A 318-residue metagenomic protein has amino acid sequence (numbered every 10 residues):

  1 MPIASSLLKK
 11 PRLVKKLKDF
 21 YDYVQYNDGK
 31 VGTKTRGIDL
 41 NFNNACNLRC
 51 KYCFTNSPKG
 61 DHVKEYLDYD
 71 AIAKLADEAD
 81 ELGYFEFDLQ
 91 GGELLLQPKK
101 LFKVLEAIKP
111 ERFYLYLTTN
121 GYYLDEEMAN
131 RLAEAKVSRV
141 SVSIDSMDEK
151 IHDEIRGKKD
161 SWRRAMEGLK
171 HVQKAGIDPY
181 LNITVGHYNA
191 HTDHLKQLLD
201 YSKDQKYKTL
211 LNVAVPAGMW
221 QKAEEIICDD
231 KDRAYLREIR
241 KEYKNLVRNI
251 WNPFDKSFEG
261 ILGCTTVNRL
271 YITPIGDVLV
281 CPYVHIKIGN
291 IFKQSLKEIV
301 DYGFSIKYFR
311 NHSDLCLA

Functional and structural regions predicted by a protein language model:
P2-L7, K15, Y21-Y26, K34 (+2 more regions): Flexible mid-to-C-terminal extensions adjoining Fe-S/redox cofactors in radical SAM and related proteins
A4-R139: Conserved alpha-helical substructure of the radical SAM core
D39, N43-C46, S257, P274 (+1 more regions): Residue-level signal for mature regions of secreted extracellular proteins and peptides
C46, C50-C53, C264, C281 (+1 more regions): Short cysteine clusters
C50, V142, G276, L296: Conserved, mostly hydrophobic/aromatic
F54-S57, A76, M128, R156 (+3 more regions): Short, flexible helix/strand-to-coil boundary loops that buttress conserved ligand/catalytic motifs in alpha/beta
H62, Y114, E134-A135, S143-D145 (+4 more regions): Radical SAM enzyme [4Fe-4S]-AdoMet core and its adjacent flexible, acidic and glycine-rich loops/tails across
L94-L95, Y123, V185-N189, I286: Short histidine/acidic/glycine/proline-rich micro-motifs that form metal- and phosphate-coordinating active-site loops
